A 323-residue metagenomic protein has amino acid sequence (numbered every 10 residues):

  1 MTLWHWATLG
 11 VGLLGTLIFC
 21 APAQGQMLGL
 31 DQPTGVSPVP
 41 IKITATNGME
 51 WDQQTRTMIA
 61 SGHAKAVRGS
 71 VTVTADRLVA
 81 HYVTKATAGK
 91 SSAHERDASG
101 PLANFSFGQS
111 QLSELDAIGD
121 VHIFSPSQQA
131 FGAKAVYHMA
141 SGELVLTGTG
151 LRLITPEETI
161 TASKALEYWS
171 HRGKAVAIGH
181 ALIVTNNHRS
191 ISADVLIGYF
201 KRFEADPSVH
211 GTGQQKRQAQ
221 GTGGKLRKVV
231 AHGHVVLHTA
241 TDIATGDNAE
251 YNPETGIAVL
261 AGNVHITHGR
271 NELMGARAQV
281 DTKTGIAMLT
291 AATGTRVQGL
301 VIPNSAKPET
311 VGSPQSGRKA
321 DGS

Functional and structural regions predicted by a protein language model:
M1-W4: N-terminal secretory signal peptides that target proteins for export/translocation
W6-T8, P314: General helical secondary-structure elements
T8-F19: Bacterial N-terminal signal peptides
A23-S323: N-terminal amphipathic/hydrophobic interface segments
